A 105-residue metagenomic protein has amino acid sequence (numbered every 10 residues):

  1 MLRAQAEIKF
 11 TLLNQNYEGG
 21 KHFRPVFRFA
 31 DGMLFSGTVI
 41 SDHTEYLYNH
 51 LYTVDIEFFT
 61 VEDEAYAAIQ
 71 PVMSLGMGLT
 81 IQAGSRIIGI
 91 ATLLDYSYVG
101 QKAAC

Functional and structural regions predicted by a protein language model:
M1-C105: C-terminal effector/interaction modules appended to NTPase cores
